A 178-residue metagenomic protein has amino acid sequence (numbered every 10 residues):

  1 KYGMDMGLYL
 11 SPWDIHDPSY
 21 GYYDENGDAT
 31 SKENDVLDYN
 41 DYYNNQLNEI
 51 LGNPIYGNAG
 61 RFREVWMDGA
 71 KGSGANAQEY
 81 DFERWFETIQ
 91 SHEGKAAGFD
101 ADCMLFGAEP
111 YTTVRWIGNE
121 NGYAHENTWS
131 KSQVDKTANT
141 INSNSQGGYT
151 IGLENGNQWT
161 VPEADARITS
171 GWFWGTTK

Functional and structural regions predicted by a protein language model:
K1-K178: Mature catalytic domains of secreted/periplasmic carbohydrate-active enzymes
